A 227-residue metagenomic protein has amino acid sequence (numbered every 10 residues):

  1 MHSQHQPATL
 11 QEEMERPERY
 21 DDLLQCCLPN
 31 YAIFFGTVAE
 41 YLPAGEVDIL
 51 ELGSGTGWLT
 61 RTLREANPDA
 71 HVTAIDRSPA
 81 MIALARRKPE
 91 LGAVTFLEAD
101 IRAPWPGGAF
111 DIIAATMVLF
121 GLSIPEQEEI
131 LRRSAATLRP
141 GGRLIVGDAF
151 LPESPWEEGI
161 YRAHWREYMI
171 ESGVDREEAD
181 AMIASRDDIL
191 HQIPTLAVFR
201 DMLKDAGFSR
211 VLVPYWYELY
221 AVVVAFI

Functional and structural regions predicted by a protein language model:
H5-P7, M14-A32: Class I SAM-dependent methyltransferase Rossmann-like catalytic core, especially the SAM/SAH-binding loop
P29-G45: Conserved alpha-helix/loop element of class I SAM-dependent methyltransferases that forms part of the SAM/SAH-binding
L50, T56-A103: Class I SAM-dependent methyltransferase SAM/SAH-binding core
A114-A115: A conserved beta-strand element that flanks and buttresses the S-adenosyl-L-methionine
E128-P140: A short glycine-rich, Lys/Arg-flanked "PGG" loop and its adjoining helix->strand segment in the class I
G142-A149: Conserved beta-strand signature within the Rossmann-like core of class I S-adenosyl-L-methionine
A149-K204: C-terminal alpha-helical "lid/dimerization" subdomain adjacent to the S-adenosyl-L-methionine
S209-I227: Core SAM-dependent methyltransferase catalytic element
